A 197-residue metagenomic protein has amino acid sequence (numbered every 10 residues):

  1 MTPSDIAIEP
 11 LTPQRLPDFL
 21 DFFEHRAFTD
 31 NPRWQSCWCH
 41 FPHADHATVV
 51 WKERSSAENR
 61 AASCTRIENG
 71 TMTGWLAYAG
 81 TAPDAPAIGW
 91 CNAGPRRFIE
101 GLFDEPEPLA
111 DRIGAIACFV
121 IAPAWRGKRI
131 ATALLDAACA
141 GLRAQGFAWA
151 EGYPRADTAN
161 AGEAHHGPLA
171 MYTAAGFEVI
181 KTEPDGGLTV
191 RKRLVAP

Functional and structural regions predicted by a protein language model:
M1-D45: Conserved N-terminal entry element of GNAT/NAT acetyltransferase domains
T29-W51, A79-T81, I88-G101, E105-A110: Conserved donor-binding loop and adjoining core beta-sheet/short helix segment in diverse acyl/aminoacyl transferases
A47-L76, F98, A115: A short helix-loop-beta-strand connector motif used in the catalytic cores of GNAT acetyltransferases and, in some
T65, N69, P83-F119, R126 (+1 more regions): Conserved acyl-donor/pantetheine-binding loop and adjacent beta-alpha core of acyl/acetyltransferases and related
I116-I121, G127-A144, A174: Conserved acetyl-CoA-binding loop-helix of GNAT-fold acetyltransferases
L135, L142-E163: Conserved GNAT acetyl-CoA-binding A-motif
A164-A175, I180-P197: C-terminal "cap" of GNAT-fold acetyltransferases
